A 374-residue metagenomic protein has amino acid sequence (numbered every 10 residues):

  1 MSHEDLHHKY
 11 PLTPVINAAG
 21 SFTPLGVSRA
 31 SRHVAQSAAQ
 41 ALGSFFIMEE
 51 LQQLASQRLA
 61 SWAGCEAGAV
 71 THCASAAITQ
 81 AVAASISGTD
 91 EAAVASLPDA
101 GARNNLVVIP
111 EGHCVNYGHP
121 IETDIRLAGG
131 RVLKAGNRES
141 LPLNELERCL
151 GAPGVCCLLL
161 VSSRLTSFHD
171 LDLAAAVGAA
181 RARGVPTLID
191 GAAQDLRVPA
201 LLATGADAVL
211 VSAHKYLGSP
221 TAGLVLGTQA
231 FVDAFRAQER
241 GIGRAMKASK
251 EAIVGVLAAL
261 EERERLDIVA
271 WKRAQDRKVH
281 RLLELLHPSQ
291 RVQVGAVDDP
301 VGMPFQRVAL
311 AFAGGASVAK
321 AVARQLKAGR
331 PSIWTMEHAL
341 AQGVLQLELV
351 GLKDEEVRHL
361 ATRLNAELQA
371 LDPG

Functional and structural regions predicted by a protein language model:
M1, S37, A41-F45, E49: N-terminal alpha-helical segment of soluble enzymes
S2-L25, R29, Q53-G68, S75-I268 (+2 more regions): Conserved PLP-enzyme active-site core in the AAT-like
L6, H287-A366: Conserved C-terminal alpha-helix-loop-beta "cap" of PLP-dependent enzymes that closes/shapes the active-site mouth
P14-P24, R32-L42, P304-A309: Generic N-terminal amphipathic, Lys/Arg-enriched alpha-helix
I16-S28, F45, E49, L349-E355 (+1 more regions): Domain-scale selection of a single, long terminal region that carries the protein's primary operational module
Q40-L42, I109-E111, S162, F312 (+1 more regions): Short glycine-centered, acidic/aromatic-flanked micro-motifs in structured strand/loop junctions that mark active-site
E264-D298: Conserved PLP-dependent catalytic core of the aminotransferase class-I/II
A366-G374: Generic C-terminal helix-cap and adjacent flexible tail
